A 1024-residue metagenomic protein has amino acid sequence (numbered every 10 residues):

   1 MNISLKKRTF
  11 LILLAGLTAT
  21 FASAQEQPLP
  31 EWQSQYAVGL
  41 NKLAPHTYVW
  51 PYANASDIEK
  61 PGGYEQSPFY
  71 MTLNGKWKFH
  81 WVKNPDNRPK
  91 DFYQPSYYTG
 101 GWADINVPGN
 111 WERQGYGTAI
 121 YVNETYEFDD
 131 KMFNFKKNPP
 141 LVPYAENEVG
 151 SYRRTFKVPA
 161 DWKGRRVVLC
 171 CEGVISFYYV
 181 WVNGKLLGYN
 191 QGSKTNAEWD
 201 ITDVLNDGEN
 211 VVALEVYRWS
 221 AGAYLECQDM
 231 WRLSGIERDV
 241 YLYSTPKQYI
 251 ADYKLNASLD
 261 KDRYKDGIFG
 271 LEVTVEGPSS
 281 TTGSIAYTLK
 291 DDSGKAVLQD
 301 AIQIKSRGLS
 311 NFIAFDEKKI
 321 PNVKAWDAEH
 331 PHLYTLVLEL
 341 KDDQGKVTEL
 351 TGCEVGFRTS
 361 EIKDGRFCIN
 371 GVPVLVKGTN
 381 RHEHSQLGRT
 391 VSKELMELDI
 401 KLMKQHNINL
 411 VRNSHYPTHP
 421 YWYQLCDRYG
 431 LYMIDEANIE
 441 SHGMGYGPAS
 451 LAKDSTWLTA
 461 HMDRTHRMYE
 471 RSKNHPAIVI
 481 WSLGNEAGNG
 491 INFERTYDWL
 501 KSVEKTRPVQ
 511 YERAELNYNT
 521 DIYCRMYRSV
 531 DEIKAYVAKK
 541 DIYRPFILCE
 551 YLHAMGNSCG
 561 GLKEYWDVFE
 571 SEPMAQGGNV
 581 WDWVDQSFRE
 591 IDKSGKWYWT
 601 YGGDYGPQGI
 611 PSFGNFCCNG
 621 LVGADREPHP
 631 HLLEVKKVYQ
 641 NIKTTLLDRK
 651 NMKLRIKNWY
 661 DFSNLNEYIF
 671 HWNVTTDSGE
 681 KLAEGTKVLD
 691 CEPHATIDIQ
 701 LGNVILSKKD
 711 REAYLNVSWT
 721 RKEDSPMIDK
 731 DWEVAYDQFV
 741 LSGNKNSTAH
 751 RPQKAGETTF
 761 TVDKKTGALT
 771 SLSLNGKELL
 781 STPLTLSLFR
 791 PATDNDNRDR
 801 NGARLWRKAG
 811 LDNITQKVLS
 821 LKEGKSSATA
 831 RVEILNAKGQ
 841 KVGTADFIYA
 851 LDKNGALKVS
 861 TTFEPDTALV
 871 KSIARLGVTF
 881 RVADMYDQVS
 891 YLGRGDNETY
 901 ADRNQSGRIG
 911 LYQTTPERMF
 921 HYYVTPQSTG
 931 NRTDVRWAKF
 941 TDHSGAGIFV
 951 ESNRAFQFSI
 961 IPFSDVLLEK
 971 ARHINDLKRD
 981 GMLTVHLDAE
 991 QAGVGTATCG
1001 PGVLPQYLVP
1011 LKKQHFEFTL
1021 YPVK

Functional and structural regions predicted by a protein language model:
Q25-K131, V211-E215, W219, D292 (+5 more regions): Accessory carbohydrate-binding/adhesion or oligomerization-edge regions at the termini of glycan-active proteins
E26-E65, F135, Y224, M230 (+3 more regions): Extended substrate-binding grooves/exosites of carbohydrate-active enzymes
Q27-P45, V49-P51, G62-Y64, L187-G188 (+4 more regions): Glycine/proline-rich low-complexity spacer/linker segments in large multi-domain proteins
E31-S34, G63-Y64, H80-V82, N110 (+8 more regions): Accessory beta-strand-rich segments of carbohydrate-active enzymes
R113, V122, G173, R218 (+4 more regions): Beta-strand/loop-rich accessory regions of lumenal/periplasmic or secreted enzymes, predominantly carbohydrate-active
T125-E127, M132-V142, Q191-S193, I201-F269 (+7 more regions): An acidic-aromatic loop/edge-strand motif
Q228-A251, G595-R655, W659-E667, H671-G679 (+8 more regions): Catalytic cores of secreted or luminal carbohydrate-active enzymes
A301-P321, D677-R711: Intrinsically disordered, low-complexity Pro/Gly/Ser/Thr-rich segments with frequent PxxP/GP/PP motifs and embedded
